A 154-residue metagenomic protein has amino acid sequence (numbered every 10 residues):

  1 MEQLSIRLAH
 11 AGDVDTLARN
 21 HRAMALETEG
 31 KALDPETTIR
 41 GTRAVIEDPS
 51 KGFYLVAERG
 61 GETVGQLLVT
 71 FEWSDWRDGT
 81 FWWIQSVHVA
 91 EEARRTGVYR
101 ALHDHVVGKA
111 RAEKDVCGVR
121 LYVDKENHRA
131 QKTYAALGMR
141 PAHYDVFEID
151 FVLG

Functional and structural regions predicted by a protein language model:
M1-D15, G154: Conserved N-terminal entry element of GNAT/NAT acetyltransferase domains
L8-A11, R19-T80, Q85, H103 (+3 more regions): Acetyl-CoA-dependent GNAT
A9, V87-V89, V123: Hydrophobic adenine-recognition pocket in adenosine-nucleotide-binding enzymes
I84-R94: A short, internal acetyl-CoA/4′-phosphopantetheine-binding micro-motif in the GNAT/acyltransferase core
A93, G97-H105: Conserved acetyl-CoA pyrophosphate-binding loop and the N-cap/start of the following alpha-helix in GNAT-like
R100, K125-H143: Conserved active-site alpha-helix within GNAT-family acetyltransferase domains
R111-Y122: Conserved GNAT acetyl-CoA-binding A-motif
A112, A136, D145-G154: Terminal substrate-recognition subdomain of acyl/acetyltransferases
